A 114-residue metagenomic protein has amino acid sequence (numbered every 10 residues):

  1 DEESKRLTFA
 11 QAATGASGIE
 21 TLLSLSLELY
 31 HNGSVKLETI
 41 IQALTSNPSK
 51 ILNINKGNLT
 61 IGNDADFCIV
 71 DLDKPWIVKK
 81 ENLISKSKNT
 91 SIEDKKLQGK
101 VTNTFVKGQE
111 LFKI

Functional and structural regions predicted by a protein language model:
D1-K74: His/Asp/Glu-enriched, well-ordered alpha-helical/loop segment that forms or immediately abuts the divalent-metal
S4, T8-Q11, D64-I114: C-terminal cap of metal-dependent C-N hydrolases
